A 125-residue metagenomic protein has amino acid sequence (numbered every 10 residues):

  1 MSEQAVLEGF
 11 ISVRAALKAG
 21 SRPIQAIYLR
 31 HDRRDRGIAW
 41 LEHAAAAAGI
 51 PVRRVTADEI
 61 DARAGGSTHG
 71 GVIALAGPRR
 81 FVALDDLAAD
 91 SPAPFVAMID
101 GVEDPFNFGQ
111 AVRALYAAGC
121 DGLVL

Functional and structural regions predicted by a protein language model:
M1-D86: N-terminal positively charged helical leader segments and presequences
L29, D85, A89-L125: RNA substrate-binding interface of SAM-dependent RNA methyltransferases
